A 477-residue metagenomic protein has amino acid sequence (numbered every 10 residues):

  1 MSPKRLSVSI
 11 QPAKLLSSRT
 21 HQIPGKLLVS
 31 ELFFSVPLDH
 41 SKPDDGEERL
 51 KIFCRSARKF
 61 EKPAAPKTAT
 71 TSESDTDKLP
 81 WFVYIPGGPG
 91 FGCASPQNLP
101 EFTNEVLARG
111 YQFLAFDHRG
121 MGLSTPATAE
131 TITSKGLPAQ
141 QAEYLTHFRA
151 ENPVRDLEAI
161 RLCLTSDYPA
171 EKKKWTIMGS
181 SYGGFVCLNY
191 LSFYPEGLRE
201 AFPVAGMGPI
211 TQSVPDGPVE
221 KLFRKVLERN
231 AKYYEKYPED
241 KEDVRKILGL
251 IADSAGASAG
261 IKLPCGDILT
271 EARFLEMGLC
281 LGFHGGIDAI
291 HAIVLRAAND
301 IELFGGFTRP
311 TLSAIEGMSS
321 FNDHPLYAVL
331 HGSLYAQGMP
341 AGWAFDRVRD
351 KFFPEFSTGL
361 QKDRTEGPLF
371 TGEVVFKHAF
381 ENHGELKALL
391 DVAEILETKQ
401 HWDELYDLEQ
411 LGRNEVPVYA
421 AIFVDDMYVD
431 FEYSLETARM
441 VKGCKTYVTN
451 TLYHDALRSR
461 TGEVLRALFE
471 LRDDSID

Functional and structural regions predicted by a protein language model:
M1-L15, T68-T71, S475-D477: Eukaryotic N-terminal low-complexity, Ser/Thr- and Lys/Arg-rich leader segments that predominantly function as
S2-S7, S18-R19, P203-M207: Catalytic cores of carbohydrate-active enzymes across secretory and cytosolic contexts
V8, A13-L15, T20, L27-S30: N-terminal-proximal low-complexity accessory segments that begin disordered and transition into the first
Q22-C265, H378, H383-L396, Q400-V416 (+3 more regions): Gly/Pro-rich cap/lid or specificity-loop segments adjacent to the active site
G260-K399: Alpha/beta-hydrolase fold active-site neighborhood
G286-A289, M427-Y433: Conserved alpha/beta-hydrolase "acid-adjacent" motif
I293-L295, D430-R439: Short alpha-helix in the alpha/beta-hydrolase fold that links the catalytic acid
E415-P417, V441-G443: Active-site lining segments that contact anionic ligands and/or coordinate catalytic metals
